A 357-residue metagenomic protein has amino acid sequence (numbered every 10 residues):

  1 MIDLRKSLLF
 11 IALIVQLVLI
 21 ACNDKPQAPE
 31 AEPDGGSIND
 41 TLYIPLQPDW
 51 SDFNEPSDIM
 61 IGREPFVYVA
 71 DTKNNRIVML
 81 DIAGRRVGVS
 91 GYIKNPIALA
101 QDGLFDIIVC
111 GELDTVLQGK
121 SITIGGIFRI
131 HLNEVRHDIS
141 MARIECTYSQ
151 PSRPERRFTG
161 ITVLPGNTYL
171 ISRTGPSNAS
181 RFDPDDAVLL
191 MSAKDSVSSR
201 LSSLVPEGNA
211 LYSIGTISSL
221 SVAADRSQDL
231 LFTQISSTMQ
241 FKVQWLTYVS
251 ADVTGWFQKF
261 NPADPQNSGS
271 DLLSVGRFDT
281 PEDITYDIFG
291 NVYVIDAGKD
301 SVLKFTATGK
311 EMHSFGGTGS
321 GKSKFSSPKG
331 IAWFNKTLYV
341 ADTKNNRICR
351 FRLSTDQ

Functional and structural regions predicted by a protein language model:
V18-A21: C-terminal motif of bacterial Sec signal peptides marking the signal peptidase cleavage site
A28-N54: A short helix->beta-strand "capping" segment at the edge of beta-propeller domains
L42-W50, R85-S90, S140-P151, V197-L211 (+2 more regions): A short beta-strand motif characteristic of beta-propeller blades
S51-R63, I93-L104, Q150-L164, E207-S227 (+2 more regions): Beta-rich, blade/repeat-based domains predominating in secreted/periplasmic proteins but also intracellular
F66-Y68, D106-I108, T168-I171, D229-F232 (+2 more regions): Conserved beta-propeller blade signature
T72, G111-D114, G166, R173-S177 (+4 more regions): Short loop/turn segments immediately following the C-termini of beta-strands
D81-R85, H131-V135, S192-S196, V249-V253 (+2 more regions): Short loop/turn segments that connect beta-strands within beta-propeller blades
S327-Q357: Blade-level signature of beta-propeller repeat domains, shared across WD40, Kelch, NHL, RCC1 and BNR/Asp-box propellers
